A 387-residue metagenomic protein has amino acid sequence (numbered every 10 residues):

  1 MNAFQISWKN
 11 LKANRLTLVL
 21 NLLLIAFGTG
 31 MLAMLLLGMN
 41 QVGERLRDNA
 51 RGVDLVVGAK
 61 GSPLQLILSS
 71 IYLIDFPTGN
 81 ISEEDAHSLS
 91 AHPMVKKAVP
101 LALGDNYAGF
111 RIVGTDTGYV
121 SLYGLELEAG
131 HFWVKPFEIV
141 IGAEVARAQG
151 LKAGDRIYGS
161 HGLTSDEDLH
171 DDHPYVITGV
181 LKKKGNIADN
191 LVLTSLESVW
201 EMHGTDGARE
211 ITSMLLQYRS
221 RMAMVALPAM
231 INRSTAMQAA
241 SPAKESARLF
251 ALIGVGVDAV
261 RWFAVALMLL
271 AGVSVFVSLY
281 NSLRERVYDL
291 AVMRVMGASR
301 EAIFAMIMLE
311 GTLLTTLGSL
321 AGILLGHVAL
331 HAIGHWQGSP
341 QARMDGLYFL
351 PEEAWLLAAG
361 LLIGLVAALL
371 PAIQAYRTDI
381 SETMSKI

Functional and structural regions predicted by a protein language model:
M1-A33, M308: N-terminal Sec/SRP start-transfer signal
L11, R294-E301, T378, I387: Short helix-to-coil transition segments within interhelical loops that connect adjacent transmembrane helices
L23, D258-S278: Internal alpha-helical transmembrane segments of multipass membrane proteins, especially hydrophobic lipid-embedded
L36-R111, S121, K135, L227-I231 (+1 more regions): Hydrophobic, regular-secondary-structure patches
N106-T117, E126-G204: Hydrophobic secondary-structure segments that place a key small or acidic residue at a functional site
L169-V176, V180-V257: Mechanotransmission and gating elements of multispan inner-membrane complexes involved in transport and envelope
L267-L270, Y280, V287-G334, W355 (+2 more regions): Transmembrane alpha-helical interface segments in multi-pass membrane proteins
L320-A359, L369-E382: Short helix-loop junctions at transmembrane helix boundaries
